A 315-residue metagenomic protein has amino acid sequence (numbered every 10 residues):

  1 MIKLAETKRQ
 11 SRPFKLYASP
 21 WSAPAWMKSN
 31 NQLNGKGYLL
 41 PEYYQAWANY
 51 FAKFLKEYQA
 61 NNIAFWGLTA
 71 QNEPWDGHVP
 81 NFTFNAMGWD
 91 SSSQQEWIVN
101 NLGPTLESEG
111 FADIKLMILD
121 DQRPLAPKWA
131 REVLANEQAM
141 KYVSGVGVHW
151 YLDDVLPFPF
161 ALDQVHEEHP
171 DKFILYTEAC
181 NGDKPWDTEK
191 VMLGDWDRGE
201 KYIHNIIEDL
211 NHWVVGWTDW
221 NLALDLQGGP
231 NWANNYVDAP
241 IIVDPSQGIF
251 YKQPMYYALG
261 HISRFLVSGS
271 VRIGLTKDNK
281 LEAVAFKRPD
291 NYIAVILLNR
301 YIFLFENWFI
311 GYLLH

Functional and structural regions predicted by a protein language model:
M1-N136: Substrate-binding cleft and catalytic face of glycoside hydrolase catalytic domains, especially the flexible beta-alpha
L16, F54, L68, V146 (+4 more regions): Conserved, mostly hydrophobic/aromatic
M27-N30, D76, P80, R123-K128 (+1 more regions): Active-site clefts of carbohydrate-active enzymes
N100, E107-M117, K141-T188, N205: Glycoside hydrolase catalytic-domain groove-lining segments
N100-N101, P124-N136, P157-Q164, E200-I206 (+1 more regions): Alpha-helical scaffolding within the catalytic cores of extracellular/periplasmic polymer-degrading hydrolases
D121-S144, V148, D183-G194, Q227-P230: Substrate-binding cleft/loops of secretory-pathway carbohydrate-active enzymes
F173-A258, G274-K277: Aromatic/acidic polysaccharide-binding cleft in carbohydrate-active enzymes
R264, L275-Y312: Carbohydrate-binding surface patches
